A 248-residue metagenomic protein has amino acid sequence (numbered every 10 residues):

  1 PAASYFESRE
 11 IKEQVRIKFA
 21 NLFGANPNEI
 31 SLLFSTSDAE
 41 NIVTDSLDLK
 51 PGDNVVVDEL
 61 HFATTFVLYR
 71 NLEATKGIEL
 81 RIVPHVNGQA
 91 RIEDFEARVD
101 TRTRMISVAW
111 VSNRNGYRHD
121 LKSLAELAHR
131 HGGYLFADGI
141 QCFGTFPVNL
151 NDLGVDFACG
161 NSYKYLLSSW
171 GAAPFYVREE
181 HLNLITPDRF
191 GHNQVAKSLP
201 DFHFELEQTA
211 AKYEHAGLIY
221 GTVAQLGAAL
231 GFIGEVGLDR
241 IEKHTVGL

Functional and structural regions predicted by a protein language model:
P1-L248: Pyridoxal 5′-phosphate
